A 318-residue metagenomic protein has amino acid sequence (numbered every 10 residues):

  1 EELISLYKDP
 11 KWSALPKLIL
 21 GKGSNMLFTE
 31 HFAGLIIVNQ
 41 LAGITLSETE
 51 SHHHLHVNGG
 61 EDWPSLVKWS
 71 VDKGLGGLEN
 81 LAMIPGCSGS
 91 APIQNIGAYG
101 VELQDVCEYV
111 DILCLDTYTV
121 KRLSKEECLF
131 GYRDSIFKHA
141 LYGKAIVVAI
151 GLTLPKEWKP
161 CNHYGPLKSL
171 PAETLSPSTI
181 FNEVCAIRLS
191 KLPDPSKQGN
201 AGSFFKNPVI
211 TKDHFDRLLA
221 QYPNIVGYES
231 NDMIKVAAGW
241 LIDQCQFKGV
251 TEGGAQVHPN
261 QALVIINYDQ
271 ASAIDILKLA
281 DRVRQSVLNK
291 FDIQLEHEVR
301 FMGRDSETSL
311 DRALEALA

Functional and structural regions predicted by a protein language model:
E1-T117: Anion-binding (especially nucleotide phosphate/pyrophosphate-binding) glycine-rich loop and adjoining beta-alpha core
M26, V120-I274, K290-A318: Phosphate/pyrophosphate- and phosphate-bearing ligand-binding catalytic cores of soluble enzymes
L75, A273-I276: Beta-rich strand-turn-strand
